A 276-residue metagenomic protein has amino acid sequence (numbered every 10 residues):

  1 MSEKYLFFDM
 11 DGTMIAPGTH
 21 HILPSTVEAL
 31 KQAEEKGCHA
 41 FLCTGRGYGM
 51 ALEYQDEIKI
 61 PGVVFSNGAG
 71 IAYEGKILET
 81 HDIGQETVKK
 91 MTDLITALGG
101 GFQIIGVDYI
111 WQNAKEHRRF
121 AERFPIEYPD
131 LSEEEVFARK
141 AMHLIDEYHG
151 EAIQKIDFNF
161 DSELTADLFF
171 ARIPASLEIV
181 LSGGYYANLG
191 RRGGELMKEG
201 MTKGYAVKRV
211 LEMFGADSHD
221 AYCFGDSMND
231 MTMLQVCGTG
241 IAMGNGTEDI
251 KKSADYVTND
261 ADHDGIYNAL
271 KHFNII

Functional and structural regions predicted by a protein language model:
M1-Y5, L23, G194-I276: Mg2+-dependent phosphoryl-transfer enzymes with acidic/Ser/Thr/Gly-rich catalytic loops
K4-T19: Asp-based phosphoryl-transfer active-site loop
H21, T26-I126: Active-site phosphate-binding/coordination module
A51-Q55, F169, I250, I266: Hydrophobic packing residues within well-ordered alpha-helices of enzyme cores
I58-K59, N67, I173-S176, V236-C237 (+1 more regions): Short, structured coil segments at secondary-structure junctions
I60-N67, I179-V180, G240-G244, T258-N259: Short hydrophobic/aromatic-enriched beta-strand-loop microsegments
Y109-F224, M228: Conserved acidic, metal-coordinating active-site core of Asp-based, Mg2+-dependent phosphoryl-transfer enzymes
